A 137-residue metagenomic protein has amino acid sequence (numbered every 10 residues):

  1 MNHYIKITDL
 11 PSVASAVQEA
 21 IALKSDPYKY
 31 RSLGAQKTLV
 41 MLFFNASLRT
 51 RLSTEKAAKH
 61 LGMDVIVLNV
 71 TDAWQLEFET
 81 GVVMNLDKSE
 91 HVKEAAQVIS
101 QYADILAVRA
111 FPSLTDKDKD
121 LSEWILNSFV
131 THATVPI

Functional and structural regions predicted by a protein language model:
M1-L52, K56: Positively charged, low-complexity intrinsically disordered leader regions
N2-S15, Q75-D87, I137: Acidic/glycine-enriched edge-of-secondary-structure segments
V13-I21, L52-L61, M84-H91, F111-W124: Phosphate-binding glycine-rich loops and adjacent basic patches that engage nucleotide phosphates, nucleic-acid
A16-D26, L61, A95-V98, Y102 (+1 more regions): Change "in soluble alpha/beta enzymes" to "in soluble alpha/beta proteins
P27-S32, T71-D72, V130-A133: Short amphipathic alpha-helical segments, especially helix-boundary/capping motifs
T38, S47-Q101: Active-site cofactor/substrate anionic-group-binding motifs, chiefly glycine- and Lys/Arg-rich phosphate-binding loops
E90-Q97, D104-I137: Anion-binding alpha/beta catalytic cores of soluble intermediary-metabolism enzymes, centered on
